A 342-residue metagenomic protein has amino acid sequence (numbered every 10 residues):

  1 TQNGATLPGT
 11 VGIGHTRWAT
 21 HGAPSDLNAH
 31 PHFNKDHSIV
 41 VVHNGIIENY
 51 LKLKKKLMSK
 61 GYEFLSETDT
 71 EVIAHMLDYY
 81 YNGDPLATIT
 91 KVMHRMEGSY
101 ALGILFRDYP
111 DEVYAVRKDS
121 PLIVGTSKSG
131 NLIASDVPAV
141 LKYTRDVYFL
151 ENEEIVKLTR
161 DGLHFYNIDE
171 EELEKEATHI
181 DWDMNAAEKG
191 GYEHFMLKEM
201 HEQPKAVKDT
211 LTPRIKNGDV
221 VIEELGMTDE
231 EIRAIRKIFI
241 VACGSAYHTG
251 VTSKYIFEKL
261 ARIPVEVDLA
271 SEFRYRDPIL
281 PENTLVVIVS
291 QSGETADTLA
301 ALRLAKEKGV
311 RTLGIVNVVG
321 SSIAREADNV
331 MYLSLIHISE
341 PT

Functional and structural regions predicted by a protein language model:
T1-E193, K205-R236: Conserved short alpha-helical segments that host acidic/polar catalytic motifs at enzyme active sites
M58, K306, A324: Anion (oxyanion) recognition and catalysis
F64, V265-V267, V330: Generic structural signal for residues in well-ordered beta-strands
P121-L122, L132-A134, P204-V221, D229-V286 (+3 more regions): Anionic-ligand anchoring segments at beta-strand to alpha-helix junctions in alpha/beta enzyme folds, i.e., glycine
L299-K306: Surface-exposed amphipathic alpha-helices with a cationic face
I323-Y332: Acidic-glycine-rich active-site phosphate/pyrophosphate-binding loop
S334-T342: Residue-level detector of conserved catalytic or cofactor/ligand-binding positions in enzyme active sites
